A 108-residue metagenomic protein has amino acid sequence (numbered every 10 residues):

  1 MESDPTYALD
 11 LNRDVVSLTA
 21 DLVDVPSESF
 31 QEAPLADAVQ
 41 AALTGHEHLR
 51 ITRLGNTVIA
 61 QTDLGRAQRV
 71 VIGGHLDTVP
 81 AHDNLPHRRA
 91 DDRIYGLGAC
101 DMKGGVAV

Functional and structural regions predicted by a protein language model:
E2-A99: Acidic/His- and Gly-rich active-site-bordering loop/insert found across diverse amide/peptide-bond hydrolases
G98, M102-V108: Active-site alpha-helical elements of protease catalytic centers
